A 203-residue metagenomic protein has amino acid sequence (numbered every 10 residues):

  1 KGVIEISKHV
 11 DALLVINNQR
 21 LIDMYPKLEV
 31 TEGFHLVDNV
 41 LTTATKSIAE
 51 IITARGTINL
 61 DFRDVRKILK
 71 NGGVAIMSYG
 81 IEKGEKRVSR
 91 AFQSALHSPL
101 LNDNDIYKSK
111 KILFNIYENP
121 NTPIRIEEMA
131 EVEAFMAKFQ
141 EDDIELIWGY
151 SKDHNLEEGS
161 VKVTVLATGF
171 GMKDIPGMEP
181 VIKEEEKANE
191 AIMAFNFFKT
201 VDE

Functional and structural regions predicted by a protein language model:
K1-E203: Tubulin/FtsZ superfamily GTPase core signature
